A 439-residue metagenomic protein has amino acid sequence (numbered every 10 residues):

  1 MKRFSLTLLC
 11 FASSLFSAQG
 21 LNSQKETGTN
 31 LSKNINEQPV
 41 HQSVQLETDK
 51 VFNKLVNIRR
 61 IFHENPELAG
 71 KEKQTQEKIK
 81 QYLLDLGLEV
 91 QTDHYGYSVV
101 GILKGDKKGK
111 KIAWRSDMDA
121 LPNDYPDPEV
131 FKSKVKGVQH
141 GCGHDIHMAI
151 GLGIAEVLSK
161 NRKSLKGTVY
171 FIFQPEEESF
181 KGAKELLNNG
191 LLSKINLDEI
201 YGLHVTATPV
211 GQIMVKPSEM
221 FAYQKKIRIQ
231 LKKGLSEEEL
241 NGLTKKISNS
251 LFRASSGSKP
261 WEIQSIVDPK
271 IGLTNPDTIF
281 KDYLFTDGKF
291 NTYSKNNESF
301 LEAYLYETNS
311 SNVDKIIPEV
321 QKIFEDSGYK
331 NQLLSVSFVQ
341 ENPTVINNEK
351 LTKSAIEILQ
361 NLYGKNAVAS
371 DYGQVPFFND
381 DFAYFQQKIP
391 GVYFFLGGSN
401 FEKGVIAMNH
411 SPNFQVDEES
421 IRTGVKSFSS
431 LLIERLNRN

Functional and structural regions predicted by a protein language model:
M1-Q24: Bacterial Sec-dependent N-terminal signal peptides
N30, N34-H140, A149, S164-L165: Acidic/His- and Gly-rich active-site-bordering loop/insert found across diverse amide/peptide-bond hydrolases
R59, H63-P66, G70, G87 (+10 more regions): Sec/Tat-exported extracytoplasmic proteins
F62, L83, G101, W114 (+7 more regions): Divalent metal-coordination and catalytic microenvironments
I146-E219: Acidic/histidine-rich catalytic neighborhood of metal-dependent amide-processing enzymes
L197-E325, L334-T344: Midchain, well-structured core segments that form catalytic/ion-binding scaffolds
E237-N249, R253, G257, K322 (+1 more regions): His/Asp/Glu-rich mid-to-C-terminal helical/loop segments that flank catalytic regions of hydrolases
S248-Y283, S337, E341-G398: Active-site-adjacent substrate-binding region of metalloamidase/peptidase-like peptide-processing proteins
